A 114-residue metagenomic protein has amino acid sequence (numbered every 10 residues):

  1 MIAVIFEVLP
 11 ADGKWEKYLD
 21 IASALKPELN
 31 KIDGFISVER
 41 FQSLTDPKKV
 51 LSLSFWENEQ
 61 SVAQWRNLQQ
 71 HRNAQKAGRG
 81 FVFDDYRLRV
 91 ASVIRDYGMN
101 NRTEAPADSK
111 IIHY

Functional and structural regions predicted by a protein language model:
M1-V50, E59-N67, F83-Y114: Short S/T/G/P-rich N-terminal loop/turn motif that feeds into the first structured element of a domain
A74: Conserved short loop/helix modules at catalytic or binding sites in compact beta-alpha or helix-hairpin-helix contexts
R79-G80: Short secondary-structure boundary/capping segments
